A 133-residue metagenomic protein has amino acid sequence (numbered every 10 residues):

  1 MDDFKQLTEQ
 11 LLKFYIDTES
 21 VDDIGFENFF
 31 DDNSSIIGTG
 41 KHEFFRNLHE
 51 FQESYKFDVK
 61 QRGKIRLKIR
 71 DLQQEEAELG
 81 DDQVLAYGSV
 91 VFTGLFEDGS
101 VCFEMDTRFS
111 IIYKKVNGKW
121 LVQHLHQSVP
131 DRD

Functional and structural regions predicted by a protein language model:
D2-F4, D23-E78, D82, S89: A solvent-exposed, acidic/Ser-Thr-rich amphipathic alpha-helical stretch
Q6-D17: Solvent-exposed, amphipathic alpha-helical segments
T18-D22: Short helix-adjacent coil turns
I69, Y87, E104-F109: Short, surface-exposed coil-to-beta transition loops
E76-L85, Y113-L121: A short, structured loop/turn motif at beta-sheet edges
G88-L95: Generic short beta-strand segments
D98-S100: Outer-membrane beta-barrel domain signature
D106-D133: Short beta-strand edge/turn micro-motifs at domain boundaries
